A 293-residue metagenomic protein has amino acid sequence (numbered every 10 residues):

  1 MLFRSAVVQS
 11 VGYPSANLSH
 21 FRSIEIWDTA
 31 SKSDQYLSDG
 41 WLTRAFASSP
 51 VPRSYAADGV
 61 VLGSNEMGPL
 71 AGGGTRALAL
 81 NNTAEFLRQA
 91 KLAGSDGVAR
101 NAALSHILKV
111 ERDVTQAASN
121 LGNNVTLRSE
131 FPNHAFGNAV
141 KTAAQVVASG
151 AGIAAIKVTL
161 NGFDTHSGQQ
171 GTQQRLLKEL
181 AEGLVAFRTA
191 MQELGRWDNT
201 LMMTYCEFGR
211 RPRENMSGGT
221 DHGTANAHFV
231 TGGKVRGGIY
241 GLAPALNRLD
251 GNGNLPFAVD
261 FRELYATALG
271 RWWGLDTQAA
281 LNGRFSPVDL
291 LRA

Functional and structural regions predicted by a protein language model:
M1-L194, R213, A227-A293: Feature for exported/extracytoplasmic and membrane-associated proteins, marking the mature portion
R196-D198: Glycine-rich, charge-dense phosphate/pyrophosphate-binding loop(s) and the adjacent flexible "lid"/catalytic subdomain
T200-G209: Acidic/histidine-rich, metal-coordinating catalytic segments
G209-R213, G218-A227: A post-motif C-terminal structural segment
